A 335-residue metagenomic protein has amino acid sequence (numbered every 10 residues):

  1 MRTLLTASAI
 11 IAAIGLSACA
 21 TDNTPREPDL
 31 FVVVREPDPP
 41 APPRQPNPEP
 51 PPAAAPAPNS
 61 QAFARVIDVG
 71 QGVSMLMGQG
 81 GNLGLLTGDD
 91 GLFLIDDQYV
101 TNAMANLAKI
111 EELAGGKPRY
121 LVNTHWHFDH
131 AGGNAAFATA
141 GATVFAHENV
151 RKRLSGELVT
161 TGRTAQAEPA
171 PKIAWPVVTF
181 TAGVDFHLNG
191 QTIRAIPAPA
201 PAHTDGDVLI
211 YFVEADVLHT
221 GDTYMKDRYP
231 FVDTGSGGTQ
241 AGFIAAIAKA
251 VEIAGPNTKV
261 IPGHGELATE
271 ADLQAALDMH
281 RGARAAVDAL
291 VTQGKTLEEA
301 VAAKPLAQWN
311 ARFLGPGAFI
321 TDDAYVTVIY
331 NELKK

Functional and structural regions predicted by a protein language model:
M1-S8: Bacterial N-terminal signal peptides that target proteins for export
G15-A18: C-terminal motif of bacterial Sec signal peptides marking the signal peptidase cleavage site
A20-D22: Bacterial signal peptide processing site
R26-P56, Q61, E252-N257, E266-K335: Accessory terminal helices/loops
A64-I110, V208-G221: Conserved beta-strand hairpin/beta-sheet module of binuclear metal-dependent hydrolase folds, prominently
D68, R151-P199, T204-D205, V213-E214 (+1 more regions): Metallo-beta-lactamase
D89-F93, T101-F145: Active-site metal-binding motif and surrounding structural segment of the metallo-beta-lactamase
G91-L92, Y99-T101, D185, T192 (+2 more regions): Metallo-beta-lactamase
